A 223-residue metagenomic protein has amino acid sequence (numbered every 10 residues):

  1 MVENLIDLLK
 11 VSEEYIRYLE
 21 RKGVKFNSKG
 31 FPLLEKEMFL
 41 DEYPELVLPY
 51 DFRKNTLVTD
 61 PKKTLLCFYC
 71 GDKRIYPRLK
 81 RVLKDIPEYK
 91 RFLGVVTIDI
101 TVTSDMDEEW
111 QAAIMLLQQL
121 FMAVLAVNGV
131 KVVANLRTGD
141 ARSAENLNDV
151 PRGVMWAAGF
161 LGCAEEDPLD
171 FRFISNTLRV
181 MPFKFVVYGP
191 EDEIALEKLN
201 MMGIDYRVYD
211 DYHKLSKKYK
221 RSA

Functional and structural regions predicted by a protein language model:
M1-D107, L120: SEC14/CRAL-TRIO lipid-binding/transfer domains and related phosphoinositide-recognition modules that form deep
K54-T59, I75-K220: Eukaryote-skewed repeat-based solenoidal scaffolds used as protein-protein interaction platforms, primarily
